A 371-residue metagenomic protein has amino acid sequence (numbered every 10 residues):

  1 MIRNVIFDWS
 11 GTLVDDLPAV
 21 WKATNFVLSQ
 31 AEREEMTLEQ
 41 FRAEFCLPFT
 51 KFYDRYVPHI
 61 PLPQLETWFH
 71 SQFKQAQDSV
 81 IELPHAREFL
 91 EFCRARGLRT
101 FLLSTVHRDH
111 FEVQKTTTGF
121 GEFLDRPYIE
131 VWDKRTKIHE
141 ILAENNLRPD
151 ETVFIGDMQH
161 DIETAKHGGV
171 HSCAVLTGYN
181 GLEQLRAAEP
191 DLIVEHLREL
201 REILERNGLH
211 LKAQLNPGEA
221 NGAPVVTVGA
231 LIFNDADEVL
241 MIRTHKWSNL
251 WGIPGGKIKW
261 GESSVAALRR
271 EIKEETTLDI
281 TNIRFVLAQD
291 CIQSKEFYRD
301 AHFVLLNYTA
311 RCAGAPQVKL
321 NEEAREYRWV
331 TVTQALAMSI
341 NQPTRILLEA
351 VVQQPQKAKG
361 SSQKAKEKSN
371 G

Functional and structural regions predicted by a protein language model:
I2-R87, R96: N-terminal helical cap/lid subdomain that shapes the substrate entry/recognition surface in HAD-like hydrolases
N4, T136-I162: Conserved Lys-Pro-Asp/Glu-containing loop-to-beta segment of HAD-superfamily phosphomonoesterases, centered on
Q75-L102, R108-K115, R135: Short, acidic loop-to-helix structural element flanking the phosphoryl-transfer center in phosphate-processing enzymes
V153-I193: Acidic, Mg2+-coordinating phosphoryl-transfer loop and its flanking beta/alpha structural elements, shared across
H210-F233: Acidic, metal-coordinating catalytic segment for phosphate/diphosphate chemistry, firing primarily on the Nudix
N234, E238-E275: Conserved Nudix-box catalytic region and its N-terminal flanking loop in Nudix hydrolases and closely related
N234, Q289-P316, V351: Active-site-adjacent beta-strand/loop module that shapes the phosphate/pyrophosphate-binding cleft
T309, K319-V351: NUDIX/MutT-family hydrolases
